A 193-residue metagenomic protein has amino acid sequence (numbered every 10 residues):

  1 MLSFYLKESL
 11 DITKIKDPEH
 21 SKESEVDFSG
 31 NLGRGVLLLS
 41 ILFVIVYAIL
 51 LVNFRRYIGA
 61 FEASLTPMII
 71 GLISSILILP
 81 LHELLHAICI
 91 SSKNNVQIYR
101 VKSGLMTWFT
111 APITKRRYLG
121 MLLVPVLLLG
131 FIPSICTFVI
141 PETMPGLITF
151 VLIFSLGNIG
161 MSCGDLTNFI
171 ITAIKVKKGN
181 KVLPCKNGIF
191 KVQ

Functional and structural regions predicted by a protein language model:
L2-F54, G104-Q193: Metalloprotease/metallohydrolase-associated module, dominated by Zn2+-dependent proteases
R55-F61: Membrane-interface helix termini and inter-helical loops of multi-pass transporters
F61-A63, L72, N95, G104-L105 (+1 more regions): Short secondary-structure boundary micro-motifs
A63-L79, Y118: Short pre-active-site segment immediately N-terminal to the catalytic Zn-binding motif
I73-P80, V101-T107: Hydrophobic, membrane-facing alpha-helical anchors
I78-S91, P125: Active-site recognition of the HExxH zinc-binding catalytic motif
L85-N94, I132, T172: Active-site-flanking alpha-helical
I88-T114: Membrane-helix boundary/interface segments in integral membrane proteins
